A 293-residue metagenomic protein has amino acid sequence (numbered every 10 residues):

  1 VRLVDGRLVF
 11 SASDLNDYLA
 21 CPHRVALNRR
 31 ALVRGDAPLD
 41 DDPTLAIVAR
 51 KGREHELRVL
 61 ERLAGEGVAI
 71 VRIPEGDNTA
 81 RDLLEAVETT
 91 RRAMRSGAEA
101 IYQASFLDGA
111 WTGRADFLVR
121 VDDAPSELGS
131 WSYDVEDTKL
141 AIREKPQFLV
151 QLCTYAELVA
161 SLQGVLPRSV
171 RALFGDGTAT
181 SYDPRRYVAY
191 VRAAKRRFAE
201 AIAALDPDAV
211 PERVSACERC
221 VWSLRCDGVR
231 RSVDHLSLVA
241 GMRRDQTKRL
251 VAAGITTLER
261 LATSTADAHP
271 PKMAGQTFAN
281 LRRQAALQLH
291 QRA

Functional and structural regions predicted by a protein language model:
V1-E127: Metal-dependent nuclease catalytic cores that hydrolyze phosphodiester bonds in DNA/RNA, characterized by
C21, F117, Y155, C220 (+1 more regions): A residue-level signal for conserved active-site and pocket-lining positions in enzyme catalytic cores
Q103-S105, R114-R120, L128-I142, Q151 (+1 more regions): Active-site ExK catalytic segment of metal-dependent nucleases
P125-S130, L162-L166: A short alpha->loop->secondary-structure connector
S132-E136, L166-S181, V233-D234, R243-R244 (+1 more regions): Short, conserved phosphate-binding/catalytic loop or strand-edge motifs used in phosphoryl-/nucleotidyl-transfer
R143-Q147, L158-R231: Metal-dependent nuclease catalytic regions and adjoining charged, substrate-binding loops involved in nucleic-acid end
C220-G241, D245-R249: Extended, structured, electrostatic nucleic-acid-contact surfaces
A240, R244-A293: N-terminal accessory regions of nucleic-acid-interacting proteins
